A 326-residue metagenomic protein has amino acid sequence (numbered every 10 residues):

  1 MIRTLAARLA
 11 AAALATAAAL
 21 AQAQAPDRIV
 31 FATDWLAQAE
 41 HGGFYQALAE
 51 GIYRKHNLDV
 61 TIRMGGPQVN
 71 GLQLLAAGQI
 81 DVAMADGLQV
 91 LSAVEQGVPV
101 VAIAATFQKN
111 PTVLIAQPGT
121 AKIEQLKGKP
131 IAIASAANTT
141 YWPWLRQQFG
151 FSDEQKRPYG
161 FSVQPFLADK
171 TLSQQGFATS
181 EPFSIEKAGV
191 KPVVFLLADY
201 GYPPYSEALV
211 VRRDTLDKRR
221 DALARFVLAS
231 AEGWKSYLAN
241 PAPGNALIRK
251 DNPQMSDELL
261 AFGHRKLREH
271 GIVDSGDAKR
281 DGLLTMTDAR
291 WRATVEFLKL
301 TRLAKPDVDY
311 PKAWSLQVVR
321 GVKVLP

Functional and structural regions predicted by a protein language model:
M1-A10: Bacterial N-terminal signal peptides that target proteins for export
T16-Q22: N-terminal signal peptide c-region/cleavage motif recognized by signal peptidases
Q24-A168, L172-F177, F195: Short, glycine-/small- and polar/acidic-enriched structural segments that line small-molecule recognition paths
H41, Y45, L72, A76 (+11 more regions): Extracytoplasmic/secreted envelope proteins and their assembly/folding machinery, especially bacterial periplasmic
G42, Q108-L114, Y205-L209, R213-D214 (+1 more regions): Small-molecule pocket liners
L88, F161-D257: Pocket-lining segment of extracytoplasmic ligand-binding domains
R219-L303: Secondary-structure end/capping motifs
A289-P326: Conserved C-terminal helix/tail region of periplasmic/extracytoplasmic solute-binding proteins
